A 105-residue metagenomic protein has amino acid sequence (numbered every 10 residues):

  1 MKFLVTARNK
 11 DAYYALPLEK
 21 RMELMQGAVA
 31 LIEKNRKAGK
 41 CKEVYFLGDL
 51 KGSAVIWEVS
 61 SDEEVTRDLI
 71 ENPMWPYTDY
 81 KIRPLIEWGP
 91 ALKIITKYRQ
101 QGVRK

Functional and structural regions predicted by a protein language model:
M1-K105: Conserved, structured core segments of small domains
